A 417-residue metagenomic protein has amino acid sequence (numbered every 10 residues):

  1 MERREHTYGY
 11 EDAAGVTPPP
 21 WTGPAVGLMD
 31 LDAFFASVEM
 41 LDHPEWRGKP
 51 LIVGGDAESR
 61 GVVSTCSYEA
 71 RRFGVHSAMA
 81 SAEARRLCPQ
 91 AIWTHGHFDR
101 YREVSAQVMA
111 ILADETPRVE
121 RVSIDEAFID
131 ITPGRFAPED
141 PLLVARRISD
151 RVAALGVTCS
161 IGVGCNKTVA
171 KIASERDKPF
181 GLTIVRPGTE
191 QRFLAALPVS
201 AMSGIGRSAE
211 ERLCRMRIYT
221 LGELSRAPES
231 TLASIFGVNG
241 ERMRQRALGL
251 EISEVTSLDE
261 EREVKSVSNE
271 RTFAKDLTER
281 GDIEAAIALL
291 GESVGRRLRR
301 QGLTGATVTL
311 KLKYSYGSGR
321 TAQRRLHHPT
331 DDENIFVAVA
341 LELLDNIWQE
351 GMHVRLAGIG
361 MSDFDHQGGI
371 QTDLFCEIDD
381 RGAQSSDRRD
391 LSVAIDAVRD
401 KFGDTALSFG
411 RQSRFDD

Functional and structural regions predicted by a protein language model:
M1-Q245, L258, R296, G382-D417: Gly/Gly-Pro- and Ser/Thr-rich, intrinsically disordered tail segments characteristic of DNA damage-repair and tolerance
P19-P20, A201, A209-V354, H366: DNA-contacting surface of Y-family translesion DNA polymerases
F34, A57-R60, S315-G319, F364-Q367: Short, charged/polar surface micro-motifs in flexible loops or helix N-caps
K49, C159, F180, A306-V308 (+2 more regions): Change "...and in nucleic-acid phosphodiester-cleaving endonucleases..." to "...and in nucleic-acid processing enzymes
V122-E126, G164-K167, L303-T307, M352-L356: Short Gly/Ser/Thr- and Asp/Glu-enriched loop/turn motifs at secondary-structure junctions
A127-P133, R320-R324, F375-D379: Short, hydrophobic beta-strand segments
H328-D417: Acidic, metal-coordinating catalytic segment for phosphate/diphosphate chemistry, firing primarily on the Nudix
